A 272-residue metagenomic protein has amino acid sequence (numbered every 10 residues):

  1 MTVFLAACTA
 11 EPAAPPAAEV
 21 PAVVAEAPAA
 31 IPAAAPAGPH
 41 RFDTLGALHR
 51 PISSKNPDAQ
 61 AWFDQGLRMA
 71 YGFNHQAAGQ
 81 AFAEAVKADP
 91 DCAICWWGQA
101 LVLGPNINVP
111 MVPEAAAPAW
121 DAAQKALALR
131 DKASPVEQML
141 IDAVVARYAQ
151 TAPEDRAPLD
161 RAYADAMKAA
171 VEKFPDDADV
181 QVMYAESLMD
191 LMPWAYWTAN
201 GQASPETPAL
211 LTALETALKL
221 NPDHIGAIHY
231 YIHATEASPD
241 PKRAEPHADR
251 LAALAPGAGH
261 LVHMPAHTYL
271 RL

Functional and structural regions predicted by a protein language model:
M1-T2: Sec-dependent signal peptide recognition, specifically the positively charged N-region followed immediately by
L5-A7: C-terminal motif of bacterial Sec signal peptides marking the signal peptidase cleavage site
T9-E11: Bacterial signal peptide processing site
P15-E26: Juxtamembrane proline-rich low-complexity "stalk" or linker regions positioned immediately after a signal peptide
P28-D176, M183-D223, I228-L251, A255-A258 (+1 more regions): Short coil/linker segments at helix-helix boundaries
